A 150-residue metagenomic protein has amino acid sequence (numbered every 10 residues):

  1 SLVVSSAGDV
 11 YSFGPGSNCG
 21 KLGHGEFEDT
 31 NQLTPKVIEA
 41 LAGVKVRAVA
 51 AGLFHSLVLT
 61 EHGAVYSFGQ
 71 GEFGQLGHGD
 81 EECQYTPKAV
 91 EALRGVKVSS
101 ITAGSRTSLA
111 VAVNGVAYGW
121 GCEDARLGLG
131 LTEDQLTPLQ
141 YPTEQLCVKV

Functional and structural regions predicted by a protein language model:
S1-V150: Eukaryote-biased RCC1-like beta-propeller repeat architecture
